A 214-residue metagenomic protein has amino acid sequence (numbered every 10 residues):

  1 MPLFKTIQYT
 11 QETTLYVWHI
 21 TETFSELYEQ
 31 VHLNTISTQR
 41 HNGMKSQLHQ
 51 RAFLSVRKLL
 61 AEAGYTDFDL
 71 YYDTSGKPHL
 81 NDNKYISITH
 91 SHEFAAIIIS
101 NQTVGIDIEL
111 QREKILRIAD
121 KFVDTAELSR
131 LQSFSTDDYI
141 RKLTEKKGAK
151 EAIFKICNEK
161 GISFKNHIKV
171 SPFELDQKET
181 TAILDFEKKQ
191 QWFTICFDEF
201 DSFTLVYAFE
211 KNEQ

Functional and structural regions predicted by a protein language model:
M1-Q214: Core catalytic alpha/beta fold that binds nucleotide/phospho-ligands
